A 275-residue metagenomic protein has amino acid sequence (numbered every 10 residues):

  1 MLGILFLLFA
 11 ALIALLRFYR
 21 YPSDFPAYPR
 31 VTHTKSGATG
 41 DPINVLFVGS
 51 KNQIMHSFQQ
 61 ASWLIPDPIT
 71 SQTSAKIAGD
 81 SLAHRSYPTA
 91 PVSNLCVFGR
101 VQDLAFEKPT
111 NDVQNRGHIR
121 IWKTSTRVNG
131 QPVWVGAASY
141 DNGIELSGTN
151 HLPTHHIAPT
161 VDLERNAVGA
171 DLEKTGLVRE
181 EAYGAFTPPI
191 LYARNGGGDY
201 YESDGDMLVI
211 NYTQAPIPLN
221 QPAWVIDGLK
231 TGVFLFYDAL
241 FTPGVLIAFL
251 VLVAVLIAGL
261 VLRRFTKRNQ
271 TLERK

Functional and structural regions predicted by a protein language model:
M1-R17: Hydrophobic membrane-insertion alpha-helices, especially the h-region of bacterial N-terminal signal peptides
L12-A14, F249-K267: Alpha-helical transmembrane segments
A14-K35: Compositionally biased P/S/T/G-rich terminal and signal peptide-adjacent segments that lie outside catalytic cores
P29-M55: Terminal, regulation- and interaction-focused segments at domain boundaries
G49-S86: Extracytoplasmic/periplasmic/luminal assembly and interaction segments in envelope/secretory/respiratory proteins
I77-I226: A cross-kingdom signal targeting lumenal/periplasmic-facing segments of multi-pass membrane and secretory-pathway
G232-V251: Juxtamembrane/start-of-transmembrane alpha-helix segments at the extracytoplasmic/lumenal side of membrane anchors
Q270-K275: Short, charged juxtamembrane terminal tails flanking transmembrane helices
